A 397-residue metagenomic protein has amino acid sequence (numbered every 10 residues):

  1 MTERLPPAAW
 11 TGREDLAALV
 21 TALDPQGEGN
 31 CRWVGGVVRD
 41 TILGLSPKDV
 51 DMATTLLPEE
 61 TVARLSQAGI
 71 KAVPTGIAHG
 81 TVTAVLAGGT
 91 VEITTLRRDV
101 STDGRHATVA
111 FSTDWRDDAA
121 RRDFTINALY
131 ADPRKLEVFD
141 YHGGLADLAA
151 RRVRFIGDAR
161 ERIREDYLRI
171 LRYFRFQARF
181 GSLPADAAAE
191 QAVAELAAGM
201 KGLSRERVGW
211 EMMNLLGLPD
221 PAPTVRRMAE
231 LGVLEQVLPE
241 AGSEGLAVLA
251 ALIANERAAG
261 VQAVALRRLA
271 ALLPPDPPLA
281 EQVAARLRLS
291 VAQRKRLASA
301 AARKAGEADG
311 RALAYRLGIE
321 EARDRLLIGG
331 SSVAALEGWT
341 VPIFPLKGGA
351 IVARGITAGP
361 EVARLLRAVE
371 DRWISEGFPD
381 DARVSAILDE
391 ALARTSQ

Functional and structural regions predicted by a protein language model:
M1-Q397: Catalytic cores of the polymerase beta-like nucleotidyltransferase superfamily and closely associated nucleotide
